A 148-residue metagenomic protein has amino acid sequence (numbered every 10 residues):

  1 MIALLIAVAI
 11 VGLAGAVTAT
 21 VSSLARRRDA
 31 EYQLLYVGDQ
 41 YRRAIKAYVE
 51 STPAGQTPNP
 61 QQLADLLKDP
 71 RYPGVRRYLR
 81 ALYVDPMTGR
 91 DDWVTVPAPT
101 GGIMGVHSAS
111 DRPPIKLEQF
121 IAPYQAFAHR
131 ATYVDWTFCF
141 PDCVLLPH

Functional and structural regions predicted by a protein language model:
M1-I2, W136: N-terminal Sec-pathway targeting helices
I2-G38: Aliphatic-rich helix starts adjacent to a transmembrane/signal segment
R43-H148: Low-complexity, acidic interaction segments enriched in glycine
